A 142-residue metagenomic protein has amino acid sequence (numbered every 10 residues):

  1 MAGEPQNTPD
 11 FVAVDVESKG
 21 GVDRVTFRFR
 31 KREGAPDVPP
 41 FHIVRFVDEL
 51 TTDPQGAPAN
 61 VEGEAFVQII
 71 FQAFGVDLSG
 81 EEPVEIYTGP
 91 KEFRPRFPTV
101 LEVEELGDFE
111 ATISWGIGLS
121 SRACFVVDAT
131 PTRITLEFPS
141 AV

Functional and structural regions predicted by a protein language model:
M1-V142: Short linear recognition/processing motifs and adjacent strand/loop elements at protein termini and domain edges
